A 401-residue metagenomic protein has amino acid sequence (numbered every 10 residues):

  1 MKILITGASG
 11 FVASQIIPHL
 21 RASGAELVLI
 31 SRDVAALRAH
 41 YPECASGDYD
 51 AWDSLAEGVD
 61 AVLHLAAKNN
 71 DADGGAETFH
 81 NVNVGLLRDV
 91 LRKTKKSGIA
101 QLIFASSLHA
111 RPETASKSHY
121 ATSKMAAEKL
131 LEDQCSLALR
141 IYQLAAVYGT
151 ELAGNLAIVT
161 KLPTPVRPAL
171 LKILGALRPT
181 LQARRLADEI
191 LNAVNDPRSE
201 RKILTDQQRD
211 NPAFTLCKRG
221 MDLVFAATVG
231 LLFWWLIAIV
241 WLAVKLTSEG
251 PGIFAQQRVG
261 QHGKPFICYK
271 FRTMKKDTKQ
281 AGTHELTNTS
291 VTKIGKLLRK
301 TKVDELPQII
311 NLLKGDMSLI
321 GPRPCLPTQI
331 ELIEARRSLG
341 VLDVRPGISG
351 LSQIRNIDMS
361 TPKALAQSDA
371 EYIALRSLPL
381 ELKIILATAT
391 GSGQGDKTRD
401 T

Functional and structural regions predicted by a protein language model:
I3-S23: N-terminal Rossmann NAD(P)H-binding glycine-rich loop of SDR-like oxidoreductase domains
E43-G85, D89, K93, H109-E113: NAD(P)H-binding glycine-rich loop region in Rossmannoid oxidoreductase-like domains and their noncatalytic homologs
R88-T122, R140: Conserved Rossmann-fold NAD(P)-dependent oxidoreductase catalytic core, especially the SDR/UDP-sugar
E132-L152, S199: Conserved beta-loop-beta element that borders a ligand/cofactor-binding pocket
A145-R178: NAD(P)-dependent short-chain dehydrogenase/reductase
D210-K276, I384-T401: A hydrophobic, helix-centered structural microdomain
E285-V344: A short, structured surface patch at a secondary-structure boundary
V341-T401: C-terminal terminal-structure detector
